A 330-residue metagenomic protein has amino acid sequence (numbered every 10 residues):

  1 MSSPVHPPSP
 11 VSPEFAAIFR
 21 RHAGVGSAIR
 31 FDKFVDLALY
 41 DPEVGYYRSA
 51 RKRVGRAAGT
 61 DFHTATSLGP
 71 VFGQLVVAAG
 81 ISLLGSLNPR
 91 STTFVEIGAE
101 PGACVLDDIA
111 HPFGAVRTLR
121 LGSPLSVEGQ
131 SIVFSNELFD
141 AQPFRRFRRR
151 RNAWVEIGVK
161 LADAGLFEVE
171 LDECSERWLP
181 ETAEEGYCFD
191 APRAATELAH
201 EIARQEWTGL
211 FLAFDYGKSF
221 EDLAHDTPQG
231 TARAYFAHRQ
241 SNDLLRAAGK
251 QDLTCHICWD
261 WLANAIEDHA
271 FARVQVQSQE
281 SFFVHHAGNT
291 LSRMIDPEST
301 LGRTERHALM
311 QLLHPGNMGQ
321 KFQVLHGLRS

Functional and structural regions predicted by a protein language model:
S2-Q130, F147, S281-V284, I295 (+1 more regions): Rossmann-like AdoMet
A38, V133, L262: A residue-level signal for conserved active-site and pocket-lining positions in enzyme catalytic cores
Y47-S49, A141-F144, E221-D222: Short helix/loop capping segments that flank catalytic or ligand/cofactor-binding pockets
R48-F62, V155-E156, T227-Y235, L291-R293: Compositionally biased, low-complexity linear motifs
V95-I97, V133-N136, F214: Active-site flanking residues adjacent to catalytic metal/cofactor-binding acidic residues
L106-D107, D140, H200: A broadly conserved amphipathic alpha-helix scaffold signal in soluble, globular proteins
I132-E184, H225-A237: A mobile, often basic/glycine-rich helix-loop segment that functions as the active-site lid/recognition loop
E176-S330: Long, Lys/Arg- and hydrophobic-enriched amphipathic alpha-helices
